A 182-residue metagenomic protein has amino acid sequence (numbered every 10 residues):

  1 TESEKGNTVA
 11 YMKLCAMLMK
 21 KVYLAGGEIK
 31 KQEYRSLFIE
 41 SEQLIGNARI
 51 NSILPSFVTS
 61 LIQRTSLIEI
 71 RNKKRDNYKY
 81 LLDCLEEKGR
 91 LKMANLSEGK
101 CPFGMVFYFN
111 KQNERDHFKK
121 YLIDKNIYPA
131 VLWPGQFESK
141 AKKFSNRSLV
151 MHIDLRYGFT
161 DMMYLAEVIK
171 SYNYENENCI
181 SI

Functional and structural regions predicted by a protein language model:
S3-I182: PLP-dependent aminotransferase class I/II
